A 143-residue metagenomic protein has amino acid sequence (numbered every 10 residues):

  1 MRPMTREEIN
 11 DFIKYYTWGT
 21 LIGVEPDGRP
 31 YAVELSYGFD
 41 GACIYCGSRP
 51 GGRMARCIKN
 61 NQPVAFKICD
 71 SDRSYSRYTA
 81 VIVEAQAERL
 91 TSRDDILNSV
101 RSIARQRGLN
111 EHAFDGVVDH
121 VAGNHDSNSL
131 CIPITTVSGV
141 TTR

Functional and structural regions predicted by a protein language model:
M1-T20: Short, basic/aromatic recognition patches
I9, M54, I96-S99: Amphipathic alpha-helical interface surfaces
I13, C57-I58, I103: A generic structural signal for nonpolar/aromatic side chains embedded in well-ordered alpha-helices
Y16-P50, K67: Short beta-strand segments
G23-P26, S71-D72, V117-V121: Short, solvent-exposed loop/turn elements at beta->coil junctions and helix N-caps that rim active or binding pockets
S48-G52, A65-S71, L109-V118: Short acidic (Asp/Glu) patches
R53-V81: Helix-adjacent hinge/juxtasegments
Y75-R143: Charged, gly/pro-rich active-site loop segments
